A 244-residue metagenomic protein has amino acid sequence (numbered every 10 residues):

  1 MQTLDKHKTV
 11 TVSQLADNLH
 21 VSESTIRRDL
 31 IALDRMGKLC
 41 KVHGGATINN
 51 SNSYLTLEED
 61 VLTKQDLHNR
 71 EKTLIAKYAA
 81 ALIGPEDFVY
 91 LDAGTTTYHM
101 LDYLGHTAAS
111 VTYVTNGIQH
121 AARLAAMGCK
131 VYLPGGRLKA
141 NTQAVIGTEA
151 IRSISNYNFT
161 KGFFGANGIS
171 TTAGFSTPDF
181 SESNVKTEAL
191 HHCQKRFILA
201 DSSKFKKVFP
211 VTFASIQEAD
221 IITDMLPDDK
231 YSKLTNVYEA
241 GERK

Functional and structural regions predicted by a protein language model:
Q2, T9-L15, H20-S22, K41 (+1 more regions): Conserved phosphate- and dinucleotide-binding cores of soluble alpha/beta proteins, encompassing both enzyme active
Q2-S13, N18, S24, R28-Y90 (+2 more regions): HTH-adjacent hinge/linker in prokaryotic transcriptional regulators
H68, L91, T172-S176: Short, glycine-rich nucleotide/cofactor-binding loops
T95-Y98: Gly/Ser/Thr-rich loops at beta-strand to alpha-helix junctions that form or flank small-molecule/cofactor-binding
T112-Y113, K161: A residue-level structural signature of the nucleotidyltransferase/glycosyltransferase Rossmann-like core
